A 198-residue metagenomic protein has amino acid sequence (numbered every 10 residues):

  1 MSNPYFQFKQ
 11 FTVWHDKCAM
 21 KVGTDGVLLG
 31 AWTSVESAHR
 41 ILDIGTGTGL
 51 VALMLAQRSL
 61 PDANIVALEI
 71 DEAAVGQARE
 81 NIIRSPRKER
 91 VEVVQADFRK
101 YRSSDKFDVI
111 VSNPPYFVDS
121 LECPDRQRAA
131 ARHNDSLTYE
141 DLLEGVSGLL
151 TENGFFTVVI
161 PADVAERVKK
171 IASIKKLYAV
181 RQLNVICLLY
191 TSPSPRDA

Functional and structural regions predicted by a protein language model:
M1-E36: Class I SAM-dependent transferase core
Q10, D62, K88-R90, N153 (+1 more regions): A generic structural signal for alpha->beta connector loops
W14, E92-V94, L183: General small-molecule cofactor/ligand-binding pocket signal
C18, T138-C187: Conserved Class I SAM-dependent methyltransferase catalytic core
W32-S103, V109-S112, V118-C123: Conserved SAM/SAH cofactor-binding pocket of Class I
K100-Y101, Y116-V118, D163-E166, L188: Short, catalytically relevant binding-site loops at active-site mouths
P114-D141: Mobile active-site "lid"/loop adjacent to the S-adenosyl-L-methionine
Y190-A198: Single conserved hydrophobic/aromatic residue that forms the stacking wall/gate of nucleotide- or nucleobase-binding
